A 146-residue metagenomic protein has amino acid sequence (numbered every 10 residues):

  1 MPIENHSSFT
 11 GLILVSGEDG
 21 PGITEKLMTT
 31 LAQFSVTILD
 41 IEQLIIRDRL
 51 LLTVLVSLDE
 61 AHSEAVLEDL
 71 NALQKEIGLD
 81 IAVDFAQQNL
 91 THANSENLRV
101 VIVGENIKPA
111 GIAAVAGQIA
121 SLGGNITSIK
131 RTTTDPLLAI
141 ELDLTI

Functional and structural regions predicted by a protein language model:
P2-I146: A conserved regulatory-domain signal marking ACT and ACT-like small-molecule sensing domains and adjacent regulatory
